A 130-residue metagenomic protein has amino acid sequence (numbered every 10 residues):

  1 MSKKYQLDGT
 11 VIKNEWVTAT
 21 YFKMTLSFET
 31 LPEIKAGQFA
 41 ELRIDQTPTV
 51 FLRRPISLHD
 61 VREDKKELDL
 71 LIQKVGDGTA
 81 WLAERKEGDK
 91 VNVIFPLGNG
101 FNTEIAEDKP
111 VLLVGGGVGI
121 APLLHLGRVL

Functional and structural regions predicted by a protein language model:
S2-D89: Ferredoxin-reductase
D77-L130: FNR/FR-type flavoprotein reductase catalytic core
